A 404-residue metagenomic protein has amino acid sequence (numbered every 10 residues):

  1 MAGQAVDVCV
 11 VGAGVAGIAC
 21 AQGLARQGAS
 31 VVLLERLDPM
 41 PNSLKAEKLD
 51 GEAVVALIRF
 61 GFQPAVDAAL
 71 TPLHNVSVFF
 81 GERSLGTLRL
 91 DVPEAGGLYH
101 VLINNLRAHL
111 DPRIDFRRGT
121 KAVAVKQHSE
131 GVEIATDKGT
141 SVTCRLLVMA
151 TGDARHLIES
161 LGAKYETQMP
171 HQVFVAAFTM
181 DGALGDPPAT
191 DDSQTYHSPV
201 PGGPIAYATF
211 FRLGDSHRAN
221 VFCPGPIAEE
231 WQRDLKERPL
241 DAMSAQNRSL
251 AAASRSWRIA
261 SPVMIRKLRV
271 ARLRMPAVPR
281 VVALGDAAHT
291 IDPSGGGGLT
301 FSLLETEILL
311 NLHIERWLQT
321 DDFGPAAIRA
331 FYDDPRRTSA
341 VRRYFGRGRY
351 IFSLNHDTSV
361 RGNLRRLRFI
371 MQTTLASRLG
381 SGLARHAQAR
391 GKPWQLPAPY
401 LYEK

Functional and structural regions predicted by a protein language model:
A2-A16: Beta1/beta-strand and adjacent pyrophosphate-binding region of the FAD-binding site in flavoprotein oxidoreductases
A2-Q4, V55, R59, V66 (+3 more regions): Conserved N-terminal helical subregion
A16, P39, A154: Conserved Rossmann-like nucleotide-cofactor binding loop
A25-K45: Glycine-rich FAD pyrophosphate-binding loop
D38-I58: Conserved N-terminal glycine-rich FAD pyrophosphate-binding loop of Rossmann-like flavoproteins
A150-L250: Conserved FAD-binding catalytic core of PHBH/FMO-like flavoproteins
I227-L318, F323: FAD/FMN-dependent oxidoreductases across multiple families
N311-K404: C-terminal helical "tail/cap" subdomain of flavin- and related membrane-associated enzymes
